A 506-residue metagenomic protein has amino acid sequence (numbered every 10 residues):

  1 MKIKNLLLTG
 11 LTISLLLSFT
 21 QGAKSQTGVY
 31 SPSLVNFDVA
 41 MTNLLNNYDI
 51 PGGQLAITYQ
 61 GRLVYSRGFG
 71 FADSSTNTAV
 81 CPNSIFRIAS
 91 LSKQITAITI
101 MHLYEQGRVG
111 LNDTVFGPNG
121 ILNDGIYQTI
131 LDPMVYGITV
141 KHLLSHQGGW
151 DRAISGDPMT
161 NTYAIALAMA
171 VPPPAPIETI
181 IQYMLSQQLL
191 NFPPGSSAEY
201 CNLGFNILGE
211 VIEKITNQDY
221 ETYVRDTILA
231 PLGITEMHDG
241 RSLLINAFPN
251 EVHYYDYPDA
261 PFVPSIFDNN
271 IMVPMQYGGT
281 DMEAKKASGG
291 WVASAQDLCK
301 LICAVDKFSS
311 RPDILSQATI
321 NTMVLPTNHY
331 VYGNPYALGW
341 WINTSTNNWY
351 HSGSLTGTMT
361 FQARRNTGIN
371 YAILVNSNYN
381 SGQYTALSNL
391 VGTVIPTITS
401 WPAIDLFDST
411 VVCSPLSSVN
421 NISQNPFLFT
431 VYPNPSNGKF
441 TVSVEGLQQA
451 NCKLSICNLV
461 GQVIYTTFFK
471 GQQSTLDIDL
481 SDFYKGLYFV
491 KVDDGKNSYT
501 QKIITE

Functional and structural regions predicted by a protein language model:
M1-G10: Bacterial N-terminal signal peptides that target proteins for export
T9, Q21-K24, N421-E506: C-terminal outer-membrane/trafficking sorting elements
S14-T20: Hydrophobic h-region of N-terminal signal peptides that target proteins for export in Gram-negative bacteria
Q26-G68, G117, R225, I271-S417: Catalytic loop of the DD-peptidase/beta-lactamase superfamily, centered on the K-T-G motif and neighboring
N47-Q54, T76-H142, F192-C201, K286 (+1 more regions): Short active-site loop at a secondary-structure junction that contains or immediately precedes the catalytic residue(s)
G70-S74, M282, N378-Y379, F469-Q473: A short acidic/small-residue loop/turn micro-motif
A72-C81, G382-L390, S474-S481: A short, polar/charged loop-to-alpha-helix boundary motif
D73-S74, Q128-N348, S354: Short, surface-exposed loop or secondary-structure junction motifs that flank catalytic or metal-binding residues
